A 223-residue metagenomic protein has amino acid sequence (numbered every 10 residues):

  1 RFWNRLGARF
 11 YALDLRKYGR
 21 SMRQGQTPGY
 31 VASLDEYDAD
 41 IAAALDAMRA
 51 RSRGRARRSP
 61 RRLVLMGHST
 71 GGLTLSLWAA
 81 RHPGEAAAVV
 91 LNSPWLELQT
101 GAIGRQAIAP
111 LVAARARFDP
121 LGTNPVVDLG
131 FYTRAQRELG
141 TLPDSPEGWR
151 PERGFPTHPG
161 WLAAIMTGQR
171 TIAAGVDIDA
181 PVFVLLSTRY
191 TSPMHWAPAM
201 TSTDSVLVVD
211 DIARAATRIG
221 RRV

Functional and structural regions predicted by a protein language model:
F2-Q24: Conserved alpha/beta-hydrolase
Y18-S21, E97, S192: Active-site loop signature of alpha/beta-hydrolase-fold enzymes
Y30-R51: Alpha/beta-hydrolase active-site loop
R53-S69: Alpha/beta-hydrolase fold nucleophile elbow
H68-T70, T74-T157: Alpha/beta-hydrolase-fold enzymes
R153-A174: Active-site nucleophile elbow and catalytic-triad environment of alpha/beta-hydrolase enzymes
I178, V184-L186: Short beta-strand/loop motif that positions the catalytic acidic residue of the alpha/beta-hydrolase fold
T191-V223: Conserved loop-alpha-helix segment in the C-terminal half of the alpha/beta-hydrolase fold that carries the catalytic
